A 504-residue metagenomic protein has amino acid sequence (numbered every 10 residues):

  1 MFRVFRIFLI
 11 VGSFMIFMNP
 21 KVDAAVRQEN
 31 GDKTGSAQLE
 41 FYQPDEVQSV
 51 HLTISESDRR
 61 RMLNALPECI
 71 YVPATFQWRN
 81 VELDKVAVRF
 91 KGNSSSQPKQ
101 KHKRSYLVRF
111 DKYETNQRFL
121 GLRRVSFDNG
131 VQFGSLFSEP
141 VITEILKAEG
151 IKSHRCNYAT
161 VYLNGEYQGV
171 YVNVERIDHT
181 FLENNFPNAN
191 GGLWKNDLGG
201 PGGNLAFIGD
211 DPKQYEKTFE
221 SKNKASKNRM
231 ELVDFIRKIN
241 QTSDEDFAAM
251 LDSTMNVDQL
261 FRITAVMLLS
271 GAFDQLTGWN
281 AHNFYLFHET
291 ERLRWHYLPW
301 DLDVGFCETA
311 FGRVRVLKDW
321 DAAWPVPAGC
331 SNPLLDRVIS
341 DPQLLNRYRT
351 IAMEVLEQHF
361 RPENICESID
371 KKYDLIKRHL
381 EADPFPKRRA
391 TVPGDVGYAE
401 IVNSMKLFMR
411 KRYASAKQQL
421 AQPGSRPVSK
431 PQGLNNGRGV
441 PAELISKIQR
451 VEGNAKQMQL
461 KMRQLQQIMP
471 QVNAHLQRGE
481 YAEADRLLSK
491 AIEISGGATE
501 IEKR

Functional and structural regions predicted by a protein language model:
R6-F17: Bacterial N-terminal signal peptides
V22-K456, R463: Phosphate/dinucleotide-binding and metal-coordinating scaffold of catalytic cores in nucleotide-dependent enzymes
G496-K503: Boundary/linker segments of alpha-helical solenoid repeat arrays
